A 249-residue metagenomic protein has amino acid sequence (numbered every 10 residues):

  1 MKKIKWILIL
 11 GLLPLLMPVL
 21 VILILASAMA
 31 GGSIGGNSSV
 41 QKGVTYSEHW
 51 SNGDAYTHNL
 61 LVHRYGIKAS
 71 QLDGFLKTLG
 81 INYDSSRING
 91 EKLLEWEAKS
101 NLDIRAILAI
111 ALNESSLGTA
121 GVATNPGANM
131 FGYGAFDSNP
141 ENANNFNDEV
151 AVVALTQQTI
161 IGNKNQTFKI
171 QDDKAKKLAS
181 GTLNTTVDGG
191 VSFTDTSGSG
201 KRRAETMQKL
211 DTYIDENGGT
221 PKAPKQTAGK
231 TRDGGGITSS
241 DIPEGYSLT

Functional and structural regions predicted by a protein language model:
M1-P18: N-terminal Sec-pathway targeting helices
P14-P18, I22-L23, I34-A106, L117-P243: Catalytic cores of secreted/periplasmic lytic hydrolases that degrade extracellular macromolecules
A26-A30: Intrinsically disordered, compositionally biased low-complexity regions
A111-S115: His-Asp-centered metal-binding catalytic motifs of divalent-metal-dependent phosphohydrolases/nucleases
T249: SH3/SH3-like beta-barrel superfamily modules
